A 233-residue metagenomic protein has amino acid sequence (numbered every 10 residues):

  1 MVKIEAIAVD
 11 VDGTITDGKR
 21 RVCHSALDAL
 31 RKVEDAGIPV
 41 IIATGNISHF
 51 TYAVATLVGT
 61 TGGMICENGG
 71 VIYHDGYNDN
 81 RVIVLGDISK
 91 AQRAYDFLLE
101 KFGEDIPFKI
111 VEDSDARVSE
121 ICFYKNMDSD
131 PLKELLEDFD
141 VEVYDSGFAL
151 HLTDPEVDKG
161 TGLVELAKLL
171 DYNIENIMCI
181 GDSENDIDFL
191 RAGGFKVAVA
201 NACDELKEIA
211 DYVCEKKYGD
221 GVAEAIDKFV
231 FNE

Functional and structural regions predicted by a protein language model:
M1-V9, L169-Y172, N176: Non-catalytic pre-domain segments flanking phosphatase-related domains
K3-R20, L190: Asp-based phosphoryl-transfer active-site loop
G18-E112: Active-site phosphate-binding/coordination module
A26, T51-A55, L132, L206 (+1 more regions): Hydrophobic packing residues within well-ordered alpha-helices of enzyme cores
T44, N68, L190, D211 (+1 more regions): Residue-level signal for inorganic ion chemistry
Y95-G193, V197, N201, K207-I209: Conserved acidic, metal-coordinating active-site core of Asp-based, Mg2+-dependent phosphoryl-transfer enzymes
V213-K216: Short acidic-hydrophobic, aromatic-tinged amphipathic segments that line or gate anion-handling sites
K228-E233: Generic C-terminal helix-cap and adjacent flexible tail
